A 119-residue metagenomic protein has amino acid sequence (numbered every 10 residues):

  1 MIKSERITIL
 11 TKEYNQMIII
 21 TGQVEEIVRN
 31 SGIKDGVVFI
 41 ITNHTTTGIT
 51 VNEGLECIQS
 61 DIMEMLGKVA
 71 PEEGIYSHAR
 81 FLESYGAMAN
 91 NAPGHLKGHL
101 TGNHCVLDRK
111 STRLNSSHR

Functional and structural regions predicted by a protein language model:
M1-T11: Short amphipathic
Q16-I62: Active-site beta-strand/loop microenvironment that shapes enzyme catalytic pockets
R29, G67-I75, T101, C105: Generic secondary-structure signature for well-ordered alpha-helical cores
H44, S77-R80, S84-Y85, H95 (+2 more regions): Histidine-centered active-site/metal-ligand motif
I49-N52, E56-G86: Helix-adjacent hinge/juxtasegments
S84-K110: Aromatic/histidine-rich interaction motifs
K110-S116: Conserved small/polar residues in nucleotide/adenosyl-binding loops
